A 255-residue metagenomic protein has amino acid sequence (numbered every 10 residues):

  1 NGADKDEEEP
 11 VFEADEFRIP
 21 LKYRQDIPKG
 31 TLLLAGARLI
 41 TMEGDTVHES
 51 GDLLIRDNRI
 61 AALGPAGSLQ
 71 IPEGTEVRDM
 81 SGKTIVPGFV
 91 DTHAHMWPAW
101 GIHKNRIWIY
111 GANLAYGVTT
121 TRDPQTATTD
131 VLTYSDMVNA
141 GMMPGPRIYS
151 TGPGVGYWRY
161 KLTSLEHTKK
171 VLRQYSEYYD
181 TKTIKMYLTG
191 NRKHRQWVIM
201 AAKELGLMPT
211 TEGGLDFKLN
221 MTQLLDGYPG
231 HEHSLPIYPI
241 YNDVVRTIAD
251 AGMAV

Functional and structural regions predicted by a protein language model:
N1-G36, Q70, V77-R78: Extracellular/periplasmic ectodomains of large secreted or surface enzymes and adhesion receptors
K22-R24, G30, M42-V47, S68-L69 (+1 more regions): Short loop/turn motifs at secondary-structure junctions and domain boundaries
K29, L34, H48-S50, I55 (+5 more regions): Extracytoplasmic
L39, D45-V86: Histidine-rich, glycine-flanked metal-binding segment
M80-A94, N105-L215, N220-G230, N242-V255: Divalent-metal coordination cores built from histidine and acidic residues
M96-P98: Short active-site segment of divalent metal-dependent hydrolases/proteases that encodes the spacing between
L235-I240: Glycine-rich phosphate-binding active-site loops on the catalytic face of alpha/beta enzymes
